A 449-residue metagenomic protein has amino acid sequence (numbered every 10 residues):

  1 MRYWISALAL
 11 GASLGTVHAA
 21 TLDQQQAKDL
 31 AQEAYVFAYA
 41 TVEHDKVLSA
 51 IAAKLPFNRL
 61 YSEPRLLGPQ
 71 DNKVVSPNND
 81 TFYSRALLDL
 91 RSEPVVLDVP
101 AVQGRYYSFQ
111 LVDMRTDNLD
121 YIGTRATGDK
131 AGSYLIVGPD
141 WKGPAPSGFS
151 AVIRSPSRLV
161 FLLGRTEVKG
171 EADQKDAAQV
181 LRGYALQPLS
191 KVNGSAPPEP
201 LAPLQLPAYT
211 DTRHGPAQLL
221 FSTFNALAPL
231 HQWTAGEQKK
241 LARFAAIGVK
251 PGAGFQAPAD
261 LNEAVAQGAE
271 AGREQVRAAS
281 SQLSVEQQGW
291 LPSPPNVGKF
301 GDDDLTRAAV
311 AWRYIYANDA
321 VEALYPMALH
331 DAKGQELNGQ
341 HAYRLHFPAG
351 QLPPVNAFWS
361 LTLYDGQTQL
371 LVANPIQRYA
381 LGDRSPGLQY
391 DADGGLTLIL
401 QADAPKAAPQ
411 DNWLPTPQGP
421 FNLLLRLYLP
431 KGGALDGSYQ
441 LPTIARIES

Functional and structural regions predicted by a protein language model:
M1-W4: Positively charged n-region of N-terminal signal peptides that target proteins for export
S6-G15: Bacterial N-terminal signal peptides
A19-S449: A compositional/structural signature for long, glycine/proline-rich flexible linkers and loops on extracytoplasmic
